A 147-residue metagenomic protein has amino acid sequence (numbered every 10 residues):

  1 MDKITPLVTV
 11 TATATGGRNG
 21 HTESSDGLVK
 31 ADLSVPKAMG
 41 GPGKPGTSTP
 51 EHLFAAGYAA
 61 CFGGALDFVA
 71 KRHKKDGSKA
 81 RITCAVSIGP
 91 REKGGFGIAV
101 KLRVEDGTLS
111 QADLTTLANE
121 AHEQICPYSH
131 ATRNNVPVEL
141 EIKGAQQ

Functional and structural regions predicted by a protein language model:
M1-A56, G63-Q147: Extended beta-strand/beta-hairpin segments
